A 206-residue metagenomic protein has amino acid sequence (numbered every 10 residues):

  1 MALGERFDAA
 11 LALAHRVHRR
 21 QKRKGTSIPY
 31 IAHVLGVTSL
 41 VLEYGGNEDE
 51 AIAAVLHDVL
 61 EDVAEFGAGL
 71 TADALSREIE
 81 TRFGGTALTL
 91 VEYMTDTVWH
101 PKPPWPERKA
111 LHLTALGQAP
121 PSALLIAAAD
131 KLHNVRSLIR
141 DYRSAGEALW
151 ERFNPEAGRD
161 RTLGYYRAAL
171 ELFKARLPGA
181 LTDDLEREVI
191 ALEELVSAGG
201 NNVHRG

Functional and structural regions predicted by a protein language model:
M1-G206: Active-site helical microenvironments for divalent-metal-assisted chemistry
